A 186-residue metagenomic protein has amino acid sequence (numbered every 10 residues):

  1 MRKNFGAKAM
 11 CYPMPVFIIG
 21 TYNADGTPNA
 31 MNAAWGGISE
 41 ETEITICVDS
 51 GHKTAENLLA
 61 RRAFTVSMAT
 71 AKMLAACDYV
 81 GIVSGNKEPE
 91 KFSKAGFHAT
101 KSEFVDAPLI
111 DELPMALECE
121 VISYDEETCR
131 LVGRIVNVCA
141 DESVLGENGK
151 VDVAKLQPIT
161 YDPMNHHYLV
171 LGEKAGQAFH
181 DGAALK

Functional and structural regions predicted by a protein language model:
M1-K186: Basic, polyanion-binding surface patches
